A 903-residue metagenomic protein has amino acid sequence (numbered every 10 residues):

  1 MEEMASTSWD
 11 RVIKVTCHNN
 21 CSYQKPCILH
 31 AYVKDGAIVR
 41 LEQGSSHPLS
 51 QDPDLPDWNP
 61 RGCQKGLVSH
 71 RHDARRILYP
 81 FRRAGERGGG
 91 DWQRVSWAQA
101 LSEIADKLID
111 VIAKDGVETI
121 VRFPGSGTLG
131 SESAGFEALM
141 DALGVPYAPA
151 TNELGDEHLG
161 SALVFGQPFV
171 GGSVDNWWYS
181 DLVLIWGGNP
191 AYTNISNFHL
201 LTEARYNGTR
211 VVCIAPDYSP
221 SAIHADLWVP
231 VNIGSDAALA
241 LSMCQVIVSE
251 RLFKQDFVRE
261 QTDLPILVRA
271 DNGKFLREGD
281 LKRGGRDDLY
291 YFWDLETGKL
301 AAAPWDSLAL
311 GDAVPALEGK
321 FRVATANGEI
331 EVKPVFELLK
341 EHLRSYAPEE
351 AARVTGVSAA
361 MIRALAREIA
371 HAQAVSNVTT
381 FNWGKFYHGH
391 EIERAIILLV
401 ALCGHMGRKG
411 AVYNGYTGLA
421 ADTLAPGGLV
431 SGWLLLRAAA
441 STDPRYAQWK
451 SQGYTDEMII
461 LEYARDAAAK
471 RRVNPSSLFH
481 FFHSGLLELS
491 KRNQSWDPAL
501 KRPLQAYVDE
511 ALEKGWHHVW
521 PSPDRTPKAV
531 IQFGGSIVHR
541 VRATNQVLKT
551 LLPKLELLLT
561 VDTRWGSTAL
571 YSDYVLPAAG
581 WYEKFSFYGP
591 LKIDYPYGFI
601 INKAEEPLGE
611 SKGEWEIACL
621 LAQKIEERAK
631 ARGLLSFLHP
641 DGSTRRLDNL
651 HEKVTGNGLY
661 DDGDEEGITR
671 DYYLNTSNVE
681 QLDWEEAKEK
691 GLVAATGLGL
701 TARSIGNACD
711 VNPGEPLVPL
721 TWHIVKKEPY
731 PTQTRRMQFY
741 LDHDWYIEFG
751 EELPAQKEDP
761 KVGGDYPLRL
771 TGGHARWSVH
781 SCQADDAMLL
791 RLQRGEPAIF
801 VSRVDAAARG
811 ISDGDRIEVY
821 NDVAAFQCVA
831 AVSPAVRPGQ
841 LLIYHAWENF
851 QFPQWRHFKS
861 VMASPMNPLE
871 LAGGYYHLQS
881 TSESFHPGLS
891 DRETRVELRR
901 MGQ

Functional and structural regions predicted by a protein language model:
M1-D256, E260-G319, G328, E349-E350 (+9 more regions): N-terminal export/assembly segments and adjacent metallocofactor-ligating motifs of anaerobic energy-metabolism
R76-Q99, Q245, L252-A359, L434-V508 (+7 more regions): N-terminal leader/propeptide and maturation segments of large enzyme subunits in energy/redox metabolism and hydrolases
A100-I120, S173-D181, E341-L343, R363-N377 (+1 more regions): Glycine-rich phosphate/diphosphate-binding loops that line cofactor/substrate pockets in enzymes
V121-L129, E350-V357, T380-H388, G418-A421 (+1 more regions): Conserved short loop/turn motifs at secondary-structure junctions
A134-T202, N207-V212, D306, D312-V323 (+4 more regions): Extended redox/cofactor-interaction regions of prokaryotic respiratory oxidoreductases
V183, H224-A225, E331-V332, Y346-E349 (+2 more regions): Flexible glycine/proline-enriched surface loops and loop-helix/loop-strand junctions
P220, S567-I600: Flexible glycine/proline-rich, aromatic-decorated loop/lid segments
A604, E614-E685, D765, S781 (+2 more regions): Long, contiguous, secondary-structure-rich segments that constitute the structural scaffold of globular domains
